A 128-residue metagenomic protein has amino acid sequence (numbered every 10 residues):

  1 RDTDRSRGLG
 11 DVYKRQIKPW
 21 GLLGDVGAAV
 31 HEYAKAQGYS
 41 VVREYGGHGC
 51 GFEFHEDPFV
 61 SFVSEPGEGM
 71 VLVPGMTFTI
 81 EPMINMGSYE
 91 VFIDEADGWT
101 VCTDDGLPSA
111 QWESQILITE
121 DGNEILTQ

Functional and structural regions predicted by a protein language model:
R1, S64-Q128: Charged, cofactor-coupling segments
D2, H48, H55, E113-S114: Histidine-centered active-site/metal-ligand motif
D2-L9, Y13: Single conserved hydrophobic/aromatic residue that forms the stacking wall/gate of nucleotide- or nucleobase-binding
T3-R5, L23, H55, D105: Extended, compositionally biased low-complexity polar/Lys-Gly-rich tracts and adjacent boundary/linker regions are
Q16-H55, M70-M76, G87-I93, D121 (+1 more regions): Active-site cores enriched in adjacent His and Asp/Glu residues with nearby glycine-rich loops that coordinate divalent
H55-S64: Short, structured beta-strand/loop micro-motifs enriched in basic residues and often containing a Trp
